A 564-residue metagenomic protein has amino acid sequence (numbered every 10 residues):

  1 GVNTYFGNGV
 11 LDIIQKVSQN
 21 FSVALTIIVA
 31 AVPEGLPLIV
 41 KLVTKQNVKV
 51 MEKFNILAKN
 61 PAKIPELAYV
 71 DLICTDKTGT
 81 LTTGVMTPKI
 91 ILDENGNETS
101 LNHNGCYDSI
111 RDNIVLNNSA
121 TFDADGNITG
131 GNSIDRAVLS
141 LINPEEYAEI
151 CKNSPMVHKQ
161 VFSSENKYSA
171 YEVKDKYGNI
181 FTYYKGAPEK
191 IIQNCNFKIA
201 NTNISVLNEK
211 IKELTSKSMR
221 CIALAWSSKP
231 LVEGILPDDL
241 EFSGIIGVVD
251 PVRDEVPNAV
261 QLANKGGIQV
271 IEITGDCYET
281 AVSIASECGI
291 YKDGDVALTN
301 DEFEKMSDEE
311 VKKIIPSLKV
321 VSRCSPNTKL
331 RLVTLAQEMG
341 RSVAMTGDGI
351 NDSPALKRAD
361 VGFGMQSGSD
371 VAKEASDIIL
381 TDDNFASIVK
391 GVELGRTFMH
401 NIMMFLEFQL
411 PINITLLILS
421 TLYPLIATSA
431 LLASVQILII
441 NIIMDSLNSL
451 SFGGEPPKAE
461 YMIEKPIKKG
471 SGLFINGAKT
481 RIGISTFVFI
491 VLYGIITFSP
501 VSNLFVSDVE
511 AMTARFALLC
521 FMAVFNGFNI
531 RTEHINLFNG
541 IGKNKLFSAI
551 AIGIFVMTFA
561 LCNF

Functional and structural regions predicted by a protein language model:
G1-K465, S471-F474, F516, E533-F564: Conserved cytosolic headpiece of P-type ATPases
I412-T415, R481-Y493, I554: Core segments of transmembrane alpha-helices that mediate helix-helix packing or line hydrophobic substrate/ligand
P424-A433, T497-A511: Helix-coil boundary and interhelical linker segments in multi-pass alpha-helical membrane proteins
M444, F489-I490, T513-G527: Generic alpha-helical transmembrane segments
K468-T486, D508-A514: Membrane-water interface at loop-to-transmembrane-helix junctions
V488-V501, T558-F564: Alpha-helical transmembrane segments and their membrane-interface junctions in multi-pass membrane proteins
I530: A C-terminal functional module that forms or caps the active site or interfaces directly with catalytic machinery
